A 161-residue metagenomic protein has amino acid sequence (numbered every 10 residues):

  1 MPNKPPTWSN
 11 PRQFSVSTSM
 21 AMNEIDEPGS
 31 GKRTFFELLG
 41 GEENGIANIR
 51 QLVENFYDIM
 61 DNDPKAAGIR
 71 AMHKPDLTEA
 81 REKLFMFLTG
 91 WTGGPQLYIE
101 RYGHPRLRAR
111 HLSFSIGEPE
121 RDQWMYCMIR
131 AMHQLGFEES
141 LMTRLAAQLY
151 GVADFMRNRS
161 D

Functional and structural regions predicted by a protein language model:
P2-D161: Core of compact, soluble alpha-helical bundle domains
